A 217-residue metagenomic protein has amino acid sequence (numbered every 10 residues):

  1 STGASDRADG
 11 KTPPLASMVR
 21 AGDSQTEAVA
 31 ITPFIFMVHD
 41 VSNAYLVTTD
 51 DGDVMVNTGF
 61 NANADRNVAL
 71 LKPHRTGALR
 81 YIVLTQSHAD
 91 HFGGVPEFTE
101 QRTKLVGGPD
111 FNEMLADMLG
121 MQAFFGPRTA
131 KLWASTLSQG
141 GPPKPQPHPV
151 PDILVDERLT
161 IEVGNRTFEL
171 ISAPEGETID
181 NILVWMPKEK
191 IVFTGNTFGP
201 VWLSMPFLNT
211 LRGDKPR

Functional and structural regions predicted by a protein language model:
S1-D51, A69, A130, A134 (+2 more regions): Zn-dependent metallo-beta-lactamase
A21-D23, A28, D51, A62-G107 (+1 more regions): Active-site metal-binding motif and surrounding structural segment of the metallo-beta-lactamase
Q25-H74, I182-N196: Conserved beta-strand hairpin/beta-sheet module of binuclear metal-dependent hydrolase folds, prominently
V29, V38-D40, I153-L154, E162 (+1 more regions): A short catalytic or substrate-binding loop motif that flags glycine-/basic-rich loops and adjacent residues that bind
D53, F60-A62, P149, T160-E162 (+1 more regions): Metallo-beta-lactamase
H88-D90, F111, F198: Catalytic metal-binding/acid-base residues of hydrolase active sites
V106-G108, T194-G195: Generic beta-sheet signal
E113-A173: Metallo-beta-lactamase
